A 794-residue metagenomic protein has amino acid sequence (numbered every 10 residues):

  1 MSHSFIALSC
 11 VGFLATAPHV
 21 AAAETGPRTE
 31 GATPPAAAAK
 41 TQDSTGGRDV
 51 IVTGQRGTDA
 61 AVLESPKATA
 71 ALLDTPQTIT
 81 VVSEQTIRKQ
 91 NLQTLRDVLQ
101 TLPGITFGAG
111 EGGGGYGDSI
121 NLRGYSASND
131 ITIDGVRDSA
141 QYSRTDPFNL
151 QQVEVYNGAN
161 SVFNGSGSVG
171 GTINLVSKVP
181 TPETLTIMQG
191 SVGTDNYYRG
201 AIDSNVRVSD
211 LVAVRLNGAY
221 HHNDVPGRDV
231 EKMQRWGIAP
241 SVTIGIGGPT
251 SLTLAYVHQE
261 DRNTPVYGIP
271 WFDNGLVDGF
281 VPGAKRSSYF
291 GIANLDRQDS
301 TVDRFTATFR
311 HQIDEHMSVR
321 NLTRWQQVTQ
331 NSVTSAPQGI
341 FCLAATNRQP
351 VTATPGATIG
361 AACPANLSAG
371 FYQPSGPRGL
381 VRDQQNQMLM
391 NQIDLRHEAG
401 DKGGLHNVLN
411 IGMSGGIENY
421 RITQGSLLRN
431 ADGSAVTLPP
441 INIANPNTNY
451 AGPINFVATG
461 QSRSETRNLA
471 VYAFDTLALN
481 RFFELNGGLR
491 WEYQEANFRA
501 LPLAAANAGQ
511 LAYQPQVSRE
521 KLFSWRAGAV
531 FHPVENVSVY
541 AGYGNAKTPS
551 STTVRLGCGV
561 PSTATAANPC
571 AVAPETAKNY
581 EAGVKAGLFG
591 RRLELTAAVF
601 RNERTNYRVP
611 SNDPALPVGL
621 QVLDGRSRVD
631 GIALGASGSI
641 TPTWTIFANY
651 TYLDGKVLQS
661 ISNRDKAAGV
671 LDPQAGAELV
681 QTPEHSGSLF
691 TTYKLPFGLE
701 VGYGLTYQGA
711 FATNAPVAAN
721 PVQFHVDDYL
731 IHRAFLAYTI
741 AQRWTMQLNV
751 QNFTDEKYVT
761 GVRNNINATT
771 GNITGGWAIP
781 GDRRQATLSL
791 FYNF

Functional and structural regions predicted by a protein language model:
M1-Q90, R96-L102, A667: N-terminal Sec signal peptide and the immediately downstream disordered periplasmic leader that contains the TonB box
S119, V136-A159, S177: Short acidic/polar hinge/loop motifs at secondary-structure boundaries that mediate gating or recognition
F148-Q151, V162-P240, I246-T250, D303 (+1 more regions): Outer-membrane beta-barrel translocator/receptor signature
H221-P226, I238-Q312, Q326-N386, G433-N468 (+2 more regions): Acidic/polar loop-and-plug regions of large Gram-negative outer-membrane beta-barrel proteins
T243-G247, N386, L405-E418, S462-N602 (+3 more regions): Structural signature of Gram-negative outer-membrane beta-barrels, strongest in the C-terminal barrel of TonB-dependent
Q312-D314, S318-R324, V328-A336, Y540 (+3 more regions): Membrane-embedded beta-barrel scaffold of Gram-negative outer-membrane proteins
R601-E603, V622-V717, T754, S789-N793: Gram-negative outer-membrane beta-barrel transporters
Y707-P716, A737-F794: C-terminal beta-signal and adjacent terminal beta-strands/loops of Gram-negative outer-membrane beta-barrel proteins
